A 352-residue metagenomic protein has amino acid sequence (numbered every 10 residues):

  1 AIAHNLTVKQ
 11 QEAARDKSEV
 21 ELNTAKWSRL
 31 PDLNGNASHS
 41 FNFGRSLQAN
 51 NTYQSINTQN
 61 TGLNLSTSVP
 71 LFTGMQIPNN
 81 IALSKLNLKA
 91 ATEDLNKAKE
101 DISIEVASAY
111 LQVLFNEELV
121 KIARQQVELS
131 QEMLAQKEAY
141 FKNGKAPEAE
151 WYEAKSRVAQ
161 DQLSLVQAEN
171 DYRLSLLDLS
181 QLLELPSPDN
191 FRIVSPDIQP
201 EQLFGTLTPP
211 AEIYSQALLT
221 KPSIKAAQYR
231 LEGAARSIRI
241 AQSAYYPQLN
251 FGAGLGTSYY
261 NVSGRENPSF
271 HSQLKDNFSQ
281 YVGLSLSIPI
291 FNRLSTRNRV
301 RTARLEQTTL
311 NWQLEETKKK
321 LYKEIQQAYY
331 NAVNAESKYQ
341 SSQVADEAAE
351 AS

Functional and structural regions predicted by a protein language model:
A1-A109, L249, A253, L294-R297: Short flexible linkers and secondary-structure junctions
A1-N34, S187, V194-E232, I290 (+3 more regions): Bacterial Sec-pathway N-terminal export signals of envelope proteins
Q10-A25, A98, I102-K121, A139 (+3 more regions): Amphipathic alpha-helical coiled-coil segments
S28, S68-F72, D94, D171 (+3 more regions): Structural signature of outer-membrane beta-barrel channels/translocons
N36-V69, P196-T206, R239, G252-I288: Small/polar, glycine/serine/threonine/aspartate-rich low-complexity segments that form flexible
N64-S66, Y110, Y214, G283-S285 (+1 more regions): Membrane-embedded beta-strand positions in outer-membrane beta-barrel channels/transporters
D101-Q216, N331, A335: Periplasmic alpha-helical coiled-coil/stalk elements that build and connect Gram-negative outer-membrane
